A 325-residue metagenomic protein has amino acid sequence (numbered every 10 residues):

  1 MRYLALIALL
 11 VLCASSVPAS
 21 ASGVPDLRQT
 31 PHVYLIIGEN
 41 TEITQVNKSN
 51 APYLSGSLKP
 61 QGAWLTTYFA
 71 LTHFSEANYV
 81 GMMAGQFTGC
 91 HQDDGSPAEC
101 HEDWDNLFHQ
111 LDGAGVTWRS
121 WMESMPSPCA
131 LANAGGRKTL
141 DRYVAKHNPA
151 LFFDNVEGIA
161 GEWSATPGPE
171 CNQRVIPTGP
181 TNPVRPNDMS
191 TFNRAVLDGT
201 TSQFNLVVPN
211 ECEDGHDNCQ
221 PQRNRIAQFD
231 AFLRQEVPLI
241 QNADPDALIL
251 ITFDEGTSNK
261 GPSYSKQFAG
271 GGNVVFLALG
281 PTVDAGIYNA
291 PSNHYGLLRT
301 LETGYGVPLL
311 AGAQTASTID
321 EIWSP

Functional and structural regions predicted by a protein language model:
M1-A21: Secretory targeting and sorting signals
A21-P325: N-terminal pro-sequences and low-complexity stem/linker regions of secreted or lumenal proteins
